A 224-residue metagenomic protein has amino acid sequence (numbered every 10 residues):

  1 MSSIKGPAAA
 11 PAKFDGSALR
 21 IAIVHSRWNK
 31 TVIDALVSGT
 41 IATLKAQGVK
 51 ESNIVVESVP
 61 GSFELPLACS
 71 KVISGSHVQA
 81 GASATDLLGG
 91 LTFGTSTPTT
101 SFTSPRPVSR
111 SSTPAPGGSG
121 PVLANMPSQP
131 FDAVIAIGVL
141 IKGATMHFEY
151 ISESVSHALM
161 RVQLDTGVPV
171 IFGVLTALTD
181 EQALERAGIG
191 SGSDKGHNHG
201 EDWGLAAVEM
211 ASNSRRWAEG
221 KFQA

Functional and structural regions predicted by a protein language model:
M1-R20, R106-P107, S111-G117, S191-K195 (+1 more regions): N-terminal presequence-like segments and the immediate start of the first folded domain
P11-E64: Glycine-rich phosphate/diphosphate-binding loop of Rossmann-like nucleotide-binding domains
R27-W28, V59, V139-L140, V174-T179: Short, ordered loop/turn segments at secondary-structure junctions
P66-A80: Charged, often glycine-rich, active-site loop that binds/positions anionic groups
S76-Q129: Intrinsically disordered, low-complexity domain-flanking/linker segments in eukaryotic proteins, enriched
D132-A133: Structural motif
I137, M146-A224: C-terminal binding/interaction regions
K142-A144: Short glycine-rich, flexible loops that bind phosphorylated cofactors or substrates
